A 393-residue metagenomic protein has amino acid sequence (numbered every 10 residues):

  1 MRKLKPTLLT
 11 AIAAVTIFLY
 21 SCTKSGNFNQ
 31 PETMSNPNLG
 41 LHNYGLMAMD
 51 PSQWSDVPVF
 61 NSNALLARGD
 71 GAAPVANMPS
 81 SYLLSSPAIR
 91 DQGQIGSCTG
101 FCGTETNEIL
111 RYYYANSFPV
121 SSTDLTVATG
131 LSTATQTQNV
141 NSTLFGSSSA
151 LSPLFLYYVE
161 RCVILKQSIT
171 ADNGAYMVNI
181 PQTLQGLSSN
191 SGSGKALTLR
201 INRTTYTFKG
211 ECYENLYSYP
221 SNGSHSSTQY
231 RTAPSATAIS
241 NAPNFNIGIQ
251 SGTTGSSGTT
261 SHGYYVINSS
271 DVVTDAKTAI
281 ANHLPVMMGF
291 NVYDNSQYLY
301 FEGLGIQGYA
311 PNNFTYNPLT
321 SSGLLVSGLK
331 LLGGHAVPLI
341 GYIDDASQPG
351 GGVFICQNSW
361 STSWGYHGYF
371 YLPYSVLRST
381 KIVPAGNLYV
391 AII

Functional and structural regions predicted by a protein language model:
M1-A11: Bacterial N-terminal signal peptides that target proteins for export
F18-S21: C-terminal motif of bacterial Sec signal peptides marking the signal peptidase cleavage site
T23-S25: Bacterial signal peptide processing site
F28-I393: Catalytic-core signature of thiol
